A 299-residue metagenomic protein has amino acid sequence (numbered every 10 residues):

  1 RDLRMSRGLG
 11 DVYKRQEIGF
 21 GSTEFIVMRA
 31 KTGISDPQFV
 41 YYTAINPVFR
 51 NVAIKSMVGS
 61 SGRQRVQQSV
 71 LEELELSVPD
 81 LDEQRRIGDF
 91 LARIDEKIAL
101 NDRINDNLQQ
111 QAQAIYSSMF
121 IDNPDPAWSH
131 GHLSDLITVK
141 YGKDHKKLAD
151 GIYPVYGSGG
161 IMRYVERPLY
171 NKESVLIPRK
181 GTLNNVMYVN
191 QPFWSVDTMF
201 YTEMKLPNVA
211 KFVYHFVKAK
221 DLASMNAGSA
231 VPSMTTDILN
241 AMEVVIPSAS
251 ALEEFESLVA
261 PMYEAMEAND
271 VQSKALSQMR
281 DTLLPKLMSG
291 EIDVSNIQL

Functional and structural regions predicted by a protein language model:
D2-Y13: Single conserved hydrophobic/aromatic residue that forms the stacking wall/gate of nucleotide- or nucleobase-binding
D11-S22, T32-S35, K146-V155, E166-R179 (+2 more regions): Short, surface-exposed loop/turn microsegments at beta-strand edges and helix-strand junctions
E17-I18, I26-R85, V186-M266: Basic, amphipathic alpha-helical recognition segments used for DNA target recognition
E73-G157, V245, A249-V294: Non-catalytic DNA-recognition/assembly elements of restriction-modification systems
Q298-L299: Amphipathic heptad-repeat alpha-helical coiled-coil/stalk segments that mediate oligomerization, filament/stalk
